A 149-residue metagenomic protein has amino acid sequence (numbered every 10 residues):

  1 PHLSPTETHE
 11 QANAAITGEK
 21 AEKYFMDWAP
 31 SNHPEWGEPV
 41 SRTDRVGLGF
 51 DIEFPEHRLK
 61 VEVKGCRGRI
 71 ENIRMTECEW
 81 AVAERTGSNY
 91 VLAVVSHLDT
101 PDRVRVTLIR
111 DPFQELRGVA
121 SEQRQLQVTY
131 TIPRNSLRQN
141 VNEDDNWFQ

Functional and structural regions predicted by a protein language model:
P1-T17: Interdomain/boundary linker segments immediately adjacent to catalytic/signaling cores
A12-S31: Conserved nucleotide-cofactor-binding alpha/beta core module
F25, A29, I52-F54, R58-R67: Conserved catalytic cores of phosphodiester-cleaving nucleases, focusing on short active-site segments
N32-G37, R74-E77: Short Pro/Gly-enriched beta-strand edge/turn motifs at strand-loop
E38-E56: Beta-rich nucleic-acid/ligand-interaction surfaces
F50, H57-R58, S88-L92: Short, surface-exposed beta-edge/turn micro-motifs
K64-L116: Catalytic cores of nucleic-acid endonucleases
V95-Q149: Domain-level recognition of nuclease-like catalytic cores that cleave nucleotide substrates
